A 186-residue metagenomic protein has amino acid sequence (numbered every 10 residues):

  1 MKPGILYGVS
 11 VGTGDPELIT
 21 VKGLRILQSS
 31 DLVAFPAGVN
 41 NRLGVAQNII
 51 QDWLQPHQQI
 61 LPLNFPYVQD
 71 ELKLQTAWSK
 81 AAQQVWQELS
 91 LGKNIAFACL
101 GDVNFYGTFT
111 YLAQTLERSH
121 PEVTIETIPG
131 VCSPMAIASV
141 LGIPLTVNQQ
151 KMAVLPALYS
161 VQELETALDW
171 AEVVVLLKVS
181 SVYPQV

Functional and structural regions predicted by a protein language model:
M1-P16, V21-G23, Q28-T124: Class I S-adenosyl-L-methionine
L6, A167-V186: A contiguous loop/helix-start segment that scaffolds small-molecule binding in enzyme catalytic cores
T13-P16, V39-N40, L158-S160, K178-V182: Short beta->alpha connector loops
K22-G23, I49, T166-A167, Q185-V186: A short acidic, amphipathic alpha-helical/loop segment
D31, K93, G142, A171-E172: Residue-level detector of structured alpha->beta connecting loops
L43, P134, L164, Y183-P184: Short, well-ordered alpha-helical microsegments
F65, C99, P156, K178-V179: Short, structured patches in soluble enzyme cores that scaffold and shape functional sites
G101, F105-W170: Class I SAM-dependent methyltransferase SAM-binding "motif I" and its flanking Rossmann-like core
